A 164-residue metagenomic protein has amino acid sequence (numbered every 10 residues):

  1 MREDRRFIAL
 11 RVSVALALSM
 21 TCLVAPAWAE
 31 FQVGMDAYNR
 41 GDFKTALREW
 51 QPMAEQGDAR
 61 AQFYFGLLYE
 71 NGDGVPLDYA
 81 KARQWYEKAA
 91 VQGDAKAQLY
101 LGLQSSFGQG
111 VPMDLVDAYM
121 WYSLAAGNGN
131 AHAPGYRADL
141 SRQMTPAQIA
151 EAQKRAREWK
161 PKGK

Functional and structural regions predicted by a protein language model:
R2-V14: Bacterial N-terminal signal peptides that target proteins for export
R11-L23: Bacterial N-terminal signal peptides
V24-A29: Sec/Tat signal peptide C-region and signal peptidase I cleavage site
E30-A37, E49-M53, Y64-N71, V75 (+2 more regions): Hydrophobic face of amphipathic alpha-helices that form TPR/SEL1-like repeat modules and related alpha-solenoid
F31, F63, Q84, L99 (+3 more regions): TPR/TPR-like alpha-solenoid signature
V33, A131-K164: Terminal, low-structured helical/coil segments at or just beyond the last alpha-helical repeat
A37-D42, E55-D58, N71-D73, D78 (+7 more regions): Short helix-capping/linker turns of helical repeat alpha-solenoids
